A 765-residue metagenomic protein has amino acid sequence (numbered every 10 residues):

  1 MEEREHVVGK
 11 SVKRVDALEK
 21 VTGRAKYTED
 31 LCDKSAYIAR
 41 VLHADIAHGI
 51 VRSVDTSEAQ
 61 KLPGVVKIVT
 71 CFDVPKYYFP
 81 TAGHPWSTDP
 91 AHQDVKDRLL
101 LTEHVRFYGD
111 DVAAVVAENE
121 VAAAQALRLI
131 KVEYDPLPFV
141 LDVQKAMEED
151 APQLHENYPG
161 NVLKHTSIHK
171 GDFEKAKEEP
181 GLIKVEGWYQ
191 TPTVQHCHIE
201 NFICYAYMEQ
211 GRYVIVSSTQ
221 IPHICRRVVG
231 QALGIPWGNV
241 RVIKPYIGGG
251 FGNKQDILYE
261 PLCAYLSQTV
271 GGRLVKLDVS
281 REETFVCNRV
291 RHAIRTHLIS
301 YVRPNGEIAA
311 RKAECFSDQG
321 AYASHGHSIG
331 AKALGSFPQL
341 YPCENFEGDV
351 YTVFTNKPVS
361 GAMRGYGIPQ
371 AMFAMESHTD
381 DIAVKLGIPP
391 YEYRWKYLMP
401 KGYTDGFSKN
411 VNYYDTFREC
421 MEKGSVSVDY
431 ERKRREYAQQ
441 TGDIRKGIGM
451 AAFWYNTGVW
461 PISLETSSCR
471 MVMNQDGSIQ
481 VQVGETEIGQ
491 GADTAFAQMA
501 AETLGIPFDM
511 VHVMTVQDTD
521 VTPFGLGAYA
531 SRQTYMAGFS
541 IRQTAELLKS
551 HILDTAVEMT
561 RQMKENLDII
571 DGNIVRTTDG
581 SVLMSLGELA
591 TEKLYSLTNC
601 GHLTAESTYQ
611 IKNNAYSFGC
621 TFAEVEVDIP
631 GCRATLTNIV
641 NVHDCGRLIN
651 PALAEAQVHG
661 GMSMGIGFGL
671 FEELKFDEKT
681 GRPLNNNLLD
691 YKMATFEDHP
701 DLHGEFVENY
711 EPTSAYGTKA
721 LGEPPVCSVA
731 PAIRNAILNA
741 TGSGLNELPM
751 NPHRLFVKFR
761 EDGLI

Functional and structural regions predicted by a protein language model:
M1-P159, G187: Flexible, low-hydrophobicity surface segments
K10, D16-E19, D89-H92, G160-C204 (+5 more regions): Glycine-rich loop/linker segments at domain edges
L18-E19, R128-L141, Q220, R227 (+6 more regions): Extended active-site and interfacial segments that coordinate phosphate-rich ligands in large catalytic machineries
C71-F72, G234-N239, Q268-V275, P304 (+3 more regions): C-terminal catalytic domains of large/alpha subunits in multi-subunit enzymes
P85-S87, E179-V194, L277-F285, G326 (+2 more regions): Short Pro/Gly-enriched beta-strand edge/turn motifs at strand-loop
E103-H104, P236-G238, I243-K244, T269-S280 (+1 more regions): Conserved catalytic cysteine-centered active-site region of acyl-thioester-dependent Claisen-condensing enzymes
E148-L233, L398-S478, L684-F696, H703-E705: Helix-loop-helix junctions that connect adjacent transmembrane helices in secondary transporters/permeases, recognized
Y246, G250-L277, A492-A500: Thiamine diphosphate
